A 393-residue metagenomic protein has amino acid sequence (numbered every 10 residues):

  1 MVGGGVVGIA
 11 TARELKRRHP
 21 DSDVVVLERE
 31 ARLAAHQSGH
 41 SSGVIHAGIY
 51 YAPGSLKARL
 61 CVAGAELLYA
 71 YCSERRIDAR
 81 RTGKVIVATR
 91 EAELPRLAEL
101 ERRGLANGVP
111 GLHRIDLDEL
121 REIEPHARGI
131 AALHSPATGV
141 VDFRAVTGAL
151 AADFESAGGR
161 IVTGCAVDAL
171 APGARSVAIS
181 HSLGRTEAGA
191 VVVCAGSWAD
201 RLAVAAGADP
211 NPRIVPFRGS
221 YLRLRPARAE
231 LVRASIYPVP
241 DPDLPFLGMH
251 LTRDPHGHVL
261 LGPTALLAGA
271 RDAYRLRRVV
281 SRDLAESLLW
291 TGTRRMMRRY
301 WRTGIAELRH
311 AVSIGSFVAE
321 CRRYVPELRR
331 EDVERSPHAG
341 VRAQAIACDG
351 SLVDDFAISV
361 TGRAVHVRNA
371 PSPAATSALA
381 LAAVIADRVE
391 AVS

Functional and structural regions predicted by a protein language model:
A10, L170-V280: Flavin-dependent oxidoreductases
K16-G39: Glycine-rich FAD pyrophosphate-binding loop
G43-E119, I123, G129, G248-H250 (+3 more regions): Dinucleotide-binding Rossmann-like beta1-alpha1 core, especially the glycine-rich loop that anchors the ADP
Y50, T138-V140, P242, F246 (+2 more regions): Glycine-rich phosphate/pyrophosphate-binding beta-alpha loops
A52-A63, V87-R96, L133-D153, V162 (+2 more regions): Short beta-strand to alpha-helix junction loop
D78-A88, G111, E119-G158, S176-A178 (+2 more regions): Helix-loop-beta segment of a Rossmann-like dinucleotide-binding subdomain
D118-R121, R213-F217, R223-A227, R295-S372: Flavin (FAD/FMN) cofactor-binding core of flavoprotein oxidoreductases
L133-A190, A195-R201, L379-E390: Helical element adjacent to the flavin cofactor pocket in flavoenzyme catalytic cores
